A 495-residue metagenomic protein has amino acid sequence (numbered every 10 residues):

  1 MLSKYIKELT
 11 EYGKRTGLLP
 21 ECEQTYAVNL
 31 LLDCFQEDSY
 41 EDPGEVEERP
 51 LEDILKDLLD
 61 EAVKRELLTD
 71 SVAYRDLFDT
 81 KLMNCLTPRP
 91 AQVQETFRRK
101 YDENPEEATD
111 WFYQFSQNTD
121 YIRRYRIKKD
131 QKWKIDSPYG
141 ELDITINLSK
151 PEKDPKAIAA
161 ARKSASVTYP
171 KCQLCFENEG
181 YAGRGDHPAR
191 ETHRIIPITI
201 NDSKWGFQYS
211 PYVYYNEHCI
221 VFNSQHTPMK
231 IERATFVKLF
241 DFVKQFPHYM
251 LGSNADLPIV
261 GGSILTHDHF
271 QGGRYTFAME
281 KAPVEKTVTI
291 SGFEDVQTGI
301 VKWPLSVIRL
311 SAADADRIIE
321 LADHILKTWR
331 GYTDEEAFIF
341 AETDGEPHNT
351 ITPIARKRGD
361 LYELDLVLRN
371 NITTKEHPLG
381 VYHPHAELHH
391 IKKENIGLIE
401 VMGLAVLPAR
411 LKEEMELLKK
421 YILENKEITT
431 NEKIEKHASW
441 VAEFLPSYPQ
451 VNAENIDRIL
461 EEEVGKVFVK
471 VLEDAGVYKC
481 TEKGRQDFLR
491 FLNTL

Functional and structural regions predicted by a protein language model:
M1-V221, Q225-P228, K302-P304, I318-A322 (+2 more regions): Active-site microenvironments that recognize anionic phosphate/pyrophosphate groups
E191-R194, H226-L251: Helical scaffold of the NTase/Pol beta-like nucleotidyltransferase catalytic core
N216, H248-M250, S263-L265, A278 (+2 more regions): Coil-to-beta-strand transition motifs
A234, V243-S263, G272-H324, R330-T333: Catalytic or ion-translocation cores adjacent to nucleophile or general acid/base/metal-coordination motifs in diverse
P258-T266, D344-T350: Beta-rich nucleic-acid/ligand-interaction surfaces
